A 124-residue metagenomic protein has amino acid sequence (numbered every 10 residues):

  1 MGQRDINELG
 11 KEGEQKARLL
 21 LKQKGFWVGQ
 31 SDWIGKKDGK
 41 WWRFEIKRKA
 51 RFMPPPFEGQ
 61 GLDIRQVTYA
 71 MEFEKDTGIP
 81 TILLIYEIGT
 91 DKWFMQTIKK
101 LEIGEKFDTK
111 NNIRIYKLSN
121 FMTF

Functional and structural regions predicted by a protein language model:
M1-G29: Acidic-basic catalytic patches of nuclease active cores, encompassing PD-(D/E)XK and other metal-cofactor nuclease
R18, V67-E74: Short amphipathic alpha-helical segments and helix-helix/interface helices
L21, W33-P54: Conserved catalytic cores of phosphodiester-cleaving nucleases, focusing on short active-site segments
K24, K36, F73-T77: Alpha-helix C-cap/termination motif
G29-S31, I79: Short beta-strand or tight-loop elements that sit immediately N-terminal to catalytic metal-binding acidic residues
K49-A70: Mg2+/Mn2+-dependent nuclease catalytic core
M71-K100: Nucleic-acid nuclease catalytic cores
K92-F124: Intrinsically disordered, low-complexity terminal regions enriched in charged/polar residues
